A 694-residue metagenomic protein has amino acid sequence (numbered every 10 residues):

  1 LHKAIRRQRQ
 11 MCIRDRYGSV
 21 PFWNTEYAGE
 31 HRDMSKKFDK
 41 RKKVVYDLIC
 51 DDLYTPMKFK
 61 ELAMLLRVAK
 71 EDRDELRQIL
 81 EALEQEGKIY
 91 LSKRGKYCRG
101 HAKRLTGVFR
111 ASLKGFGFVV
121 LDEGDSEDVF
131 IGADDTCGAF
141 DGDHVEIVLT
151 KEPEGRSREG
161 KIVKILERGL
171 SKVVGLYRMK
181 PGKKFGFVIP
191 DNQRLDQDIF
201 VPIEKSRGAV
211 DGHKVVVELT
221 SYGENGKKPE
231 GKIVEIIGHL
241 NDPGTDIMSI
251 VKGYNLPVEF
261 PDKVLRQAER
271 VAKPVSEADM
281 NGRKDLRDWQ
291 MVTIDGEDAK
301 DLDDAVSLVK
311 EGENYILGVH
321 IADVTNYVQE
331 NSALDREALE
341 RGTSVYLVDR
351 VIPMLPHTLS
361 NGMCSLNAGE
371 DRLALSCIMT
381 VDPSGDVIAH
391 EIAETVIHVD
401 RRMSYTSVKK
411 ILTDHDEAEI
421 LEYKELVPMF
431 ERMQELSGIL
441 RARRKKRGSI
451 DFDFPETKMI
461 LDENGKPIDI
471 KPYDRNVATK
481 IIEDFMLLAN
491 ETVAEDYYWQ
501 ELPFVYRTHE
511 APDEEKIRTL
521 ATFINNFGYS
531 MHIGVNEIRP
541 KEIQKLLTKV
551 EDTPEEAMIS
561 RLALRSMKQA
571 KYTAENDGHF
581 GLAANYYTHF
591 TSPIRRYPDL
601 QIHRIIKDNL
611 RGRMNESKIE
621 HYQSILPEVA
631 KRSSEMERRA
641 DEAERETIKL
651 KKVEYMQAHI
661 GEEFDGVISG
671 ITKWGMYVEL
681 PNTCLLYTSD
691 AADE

Functional and structural regions predicted by a protein language model:
L1-D15, Y687-A691: Single conserved hydrophobic/aromatic residue that forms the stacking wall/gate of nucleotide- or nucleobase-binding
E30-G318, T325-E370, K409-K410, E654: Charge-lined substrate channels and their catalytic hotspots, especially those that engage the 3′ end of RNA
M64, S206, V216, S221-G223 (+3 more regions): Electropositive polyanion-binding surfaces
D125-S126, C684-S689: Terminal RNA-binding accessory module
V129-I131, I199-V201, Y506, F664 (+1 more regions): Generic detection of short hydrophobic beta-strand segments and adjacent strand-loop junctions
